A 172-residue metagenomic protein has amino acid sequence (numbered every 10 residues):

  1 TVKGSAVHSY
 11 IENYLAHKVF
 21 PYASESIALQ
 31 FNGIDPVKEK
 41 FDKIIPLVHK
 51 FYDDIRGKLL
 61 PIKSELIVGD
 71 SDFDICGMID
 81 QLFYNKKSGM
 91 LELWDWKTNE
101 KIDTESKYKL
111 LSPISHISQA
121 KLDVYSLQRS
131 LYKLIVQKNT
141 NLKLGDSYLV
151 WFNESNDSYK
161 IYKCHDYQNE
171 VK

Functional and structural regions predicted by a protein language model:
T1, I75, D123-S126: Short, amphipathic alpha-helical segments
T1-G4, L131-K133: Generic hydrophobic/packing signal
K3-I114: Catalytic cores of nuclease domains that cleave nucleic-acid phosphodiester backbones
S118-K172: Metal-dependent nuclease catalytic regions and adjoining charged, substrate-binding loops involved in nucleic-acid end
